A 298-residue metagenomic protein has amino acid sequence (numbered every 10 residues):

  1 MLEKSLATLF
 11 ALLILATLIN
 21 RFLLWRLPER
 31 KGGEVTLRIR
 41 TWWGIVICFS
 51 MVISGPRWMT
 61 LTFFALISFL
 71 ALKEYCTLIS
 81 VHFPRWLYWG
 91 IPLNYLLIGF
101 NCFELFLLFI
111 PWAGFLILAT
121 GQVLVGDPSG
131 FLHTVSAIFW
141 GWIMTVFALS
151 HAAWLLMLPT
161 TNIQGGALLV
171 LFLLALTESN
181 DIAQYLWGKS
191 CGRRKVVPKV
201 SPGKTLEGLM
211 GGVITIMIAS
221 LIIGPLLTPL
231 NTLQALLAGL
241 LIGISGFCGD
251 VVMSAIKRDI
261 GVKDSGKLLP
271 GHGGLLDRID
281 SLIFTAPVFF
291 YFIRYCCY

Functional and structural regions predicted by a protein language model:
M1-L241: Membrane-embedded alpha-helical bundles of polytopic integral membrane proteins
D259-S281: Interfacial loop-to-transmembrane junctions
S281-L282, C297: A short, conserved beta-to-alpha structural element at the edge of catalytic cores that scaffolds binding
I283, V288-Y291: Hydrophobic alpha-helical transmembrane segments of membrane transport and translocation systems, primarily multi-pass
Y291-Y298: Juxtamembrane boundary at the C-terminal end of a transmembrane helix
